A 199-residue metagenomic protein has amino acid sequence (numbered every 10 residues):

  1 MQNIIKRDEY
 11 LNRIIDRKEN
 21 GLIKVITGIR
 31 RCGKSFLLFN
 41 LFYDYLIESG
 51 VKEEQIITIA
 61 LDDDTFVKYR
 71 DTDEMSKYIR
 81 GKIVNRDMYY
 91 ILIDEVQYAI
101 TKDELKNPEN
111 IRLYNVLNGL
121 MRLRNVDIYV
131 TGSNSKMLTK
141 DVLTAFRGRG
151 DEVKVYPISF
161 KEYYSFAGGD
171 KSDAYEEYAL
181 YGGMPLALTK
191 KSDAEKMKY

Functional and structural regions predicted by a protein language model:
M1-Y199: Phosphate-binding site recognition
